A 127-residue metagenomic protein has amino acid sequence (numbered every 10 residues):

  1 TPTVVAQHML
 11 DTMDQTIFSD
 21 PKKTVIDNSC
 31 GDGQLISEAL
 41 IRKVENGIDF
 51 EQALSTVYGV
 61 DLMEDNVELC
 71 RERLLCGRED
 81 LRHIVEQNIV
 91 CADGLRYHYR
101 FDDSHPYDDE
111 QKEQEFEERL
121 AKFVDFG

Functional and structural regions predicted by a protein language model:
T1-G127: SAM-dependent methyltransferase catalytic region
